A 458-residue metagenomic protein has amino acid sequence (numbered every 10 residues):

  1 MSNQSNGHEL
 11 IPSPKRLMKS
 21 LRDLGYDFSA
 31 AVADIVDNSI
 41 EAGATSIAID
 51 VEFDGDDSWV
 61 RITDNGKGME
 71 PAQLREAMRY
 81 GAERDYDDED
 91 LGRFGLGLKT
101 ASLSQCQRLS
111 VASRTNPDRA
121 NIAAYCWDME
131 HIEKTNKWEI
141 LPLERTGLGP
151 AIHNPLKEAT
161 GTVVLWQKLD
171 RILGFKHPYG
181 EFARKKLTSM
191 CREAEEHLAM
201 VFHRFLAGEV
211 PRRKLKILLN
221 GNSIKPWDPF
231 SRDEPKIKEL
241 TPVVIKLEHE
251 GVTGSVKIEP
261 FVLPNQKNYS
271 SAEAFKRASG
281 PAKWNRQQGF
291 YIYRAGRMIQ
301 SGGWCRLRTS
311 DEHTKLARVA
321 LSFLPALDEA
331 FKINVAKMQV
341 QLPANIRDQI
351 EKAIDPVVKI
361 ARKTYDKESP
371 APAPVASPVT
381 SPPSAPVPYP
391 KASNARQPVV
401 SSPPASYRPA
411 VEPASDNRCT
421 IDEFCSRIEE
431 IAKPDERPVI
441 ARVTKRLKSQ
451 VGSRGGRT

Functional and structural regions predicted by a protein language model:
M1, M190, A194, P226-D228 (+1 more regions): Charged regulatory segments coupled to nucleotide-binding catalytic modules in large multidomain enzymes
M1-A48, E52-G55, A72-R75, S426-E429 (+2 more regions): Bergerat-fold GHKL ATPase/HATPase_c domain
S13-L24, P150, L165-L187, K276-A278 (+2 more regions): Short hinge/gating elements
D56-V60, T162: Short beta-strand element(s) in the Bergerat
D64: Acidic ATP/Mg2+-coordinating residue in the GHKL
G68-E70: A short glycine-centered beta->alpha linker in the GHKL/HATPase_c
E76-L91: Bergerat-fold ATP-binding/catalytic subdomain of histidine kinases
D87-G208, R213-L219: GHKL-type ATPase core
